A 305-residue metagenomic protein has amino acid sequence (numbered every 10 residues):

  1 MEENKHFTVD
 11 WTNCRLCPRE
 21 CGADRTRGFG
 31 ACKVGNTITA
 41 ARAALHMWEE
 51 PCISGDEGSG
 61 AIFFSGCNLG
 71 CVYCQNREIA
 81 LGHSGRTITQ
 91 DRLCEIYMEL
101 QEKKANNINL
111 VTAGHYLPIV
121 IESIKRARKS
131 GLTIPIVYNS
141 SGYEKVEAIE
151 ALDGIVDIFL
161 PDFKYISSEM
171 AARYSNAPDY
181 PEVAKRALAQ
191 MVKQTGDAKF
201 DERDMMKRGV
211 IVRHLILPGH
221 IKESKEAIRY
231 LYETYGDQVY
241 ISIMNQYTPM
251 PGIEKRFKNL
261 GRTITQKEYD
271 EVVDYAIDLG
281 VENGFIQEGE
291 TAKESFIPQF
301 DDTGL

Functional and structural regions predicted by a protein language model:
M1-F29, G196-L305: Auxiliary Fe-S-binding modules of radical SAM enzymes
K33-G154, I158-F159, S167-E169: Conserved Radical SAM active-site core
G60, I108, I136-Y138, F159-P161 (+3 more regions): Hydrophobic faces of well-ordered beta-strands that scaffold small-molecule active sites in alpha/beta enzyme cores
A80, L117, G142-K145, F163-P181 (+3 more regions): Conserved radical SAM core fold
I88, H115, S175-V183, G219 (+2 more regions): Alpha-helix N-cap and loop-to-helix initiation/capping positions
L93, V120, A184, L188 (+3 more regions): Aromatic/hydrophobic pocket-lining residues that form the small-molecule binding cavity in soluble enzyme cores
I124-P135, R186-Q194, Q266-V272: Alpha-helix-loop-beta-strand connector modules within alpha/beta enzyme cores
A172-R203: Anionic-ligand binding region
